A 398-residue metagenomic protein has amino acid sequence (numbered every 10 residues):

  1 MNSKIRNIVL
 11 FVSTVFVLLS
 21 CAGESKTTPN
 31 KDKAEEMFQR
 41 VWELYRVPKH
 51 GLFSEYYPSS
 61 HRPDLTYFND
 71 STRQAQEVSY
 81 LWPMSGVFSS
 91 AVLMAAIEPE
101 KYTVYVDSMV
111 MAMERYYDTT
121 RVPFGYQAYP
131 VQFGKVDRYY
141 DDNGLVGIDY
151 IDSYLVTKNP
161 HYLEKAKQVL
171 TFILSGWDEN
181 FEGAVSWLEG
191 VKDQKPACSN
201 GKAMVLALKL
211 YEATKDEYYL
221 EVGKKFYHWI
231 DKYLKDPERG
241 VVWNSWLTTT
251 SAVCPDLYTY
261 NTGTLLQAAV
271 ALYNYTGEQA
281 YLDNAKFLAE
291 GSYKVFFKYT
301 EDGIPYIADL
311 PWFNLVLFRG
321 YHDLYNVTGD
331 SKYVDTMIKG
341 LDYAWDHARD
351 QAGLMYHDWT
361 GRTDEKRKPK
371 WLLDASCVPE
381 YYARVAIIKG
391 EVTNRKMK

Functional and structural regions predicted by a protein language model:
M1-T28: Bacterial Sec-dependent N-terminal signal peptides
P29-F88, M94-D141, K195, K286-F287 (+1 more regions): CBM-like carbohydrate-recognition segments
A95, Y154-K158, Y211-K215, Y273 (+3 more regions): Short coil/turn linking the two alpha-helices of tandem helical-hairpin repeats
T103-L210, E217-K224: Extended ligand-binding groove/face enriched in aromatic
R115, L174-S175, E212, D231-K232 (+3 more regions): Amphipathic alpha-helical segments of tetratricopeptide repeats
N200-A203, A207-L210, Y219-A269: Active-site cradle of extracellular carbohydrate-active enzymes
Y258-T276, Y281-F297: Oxyanion-binding "anion nests"
